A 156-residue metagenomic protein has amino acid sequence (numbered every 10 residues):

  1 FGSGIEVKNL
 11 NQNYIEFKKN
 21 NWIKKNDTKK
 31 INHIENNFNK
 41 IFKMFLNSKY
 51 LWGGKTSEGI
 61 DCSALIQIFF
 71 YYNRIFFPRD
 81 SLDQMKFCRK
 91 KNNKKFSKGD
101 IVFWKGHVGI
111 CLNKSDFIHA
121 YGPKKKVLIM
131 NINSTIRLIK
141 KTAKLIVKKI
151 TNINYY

Functional and structural regions predicted by a protein language model:
F1-S48: Boundary regions of SH3-family modules and the immediately adjacent low-complexity/disordered segments in eukaryotic
I5-V7, G109, L145-K148: Small-residue-enriched segments and motifs
I23-D27, I129-S134: Helix N-cap / beta->alpha transition motif
F42, L65, G99: Terminal peptide-recognition signature
K49-F96: Catalytic cysteine-centered active-site loop
F76-N133: ...with weaker cross-activation on analogous glycine-rich loops/strands in unrelated enzymes
I139-Y156: Low-complexity, Gly/Ser/Thr/Pro-rich intrinsically disordered linker/tail segments
